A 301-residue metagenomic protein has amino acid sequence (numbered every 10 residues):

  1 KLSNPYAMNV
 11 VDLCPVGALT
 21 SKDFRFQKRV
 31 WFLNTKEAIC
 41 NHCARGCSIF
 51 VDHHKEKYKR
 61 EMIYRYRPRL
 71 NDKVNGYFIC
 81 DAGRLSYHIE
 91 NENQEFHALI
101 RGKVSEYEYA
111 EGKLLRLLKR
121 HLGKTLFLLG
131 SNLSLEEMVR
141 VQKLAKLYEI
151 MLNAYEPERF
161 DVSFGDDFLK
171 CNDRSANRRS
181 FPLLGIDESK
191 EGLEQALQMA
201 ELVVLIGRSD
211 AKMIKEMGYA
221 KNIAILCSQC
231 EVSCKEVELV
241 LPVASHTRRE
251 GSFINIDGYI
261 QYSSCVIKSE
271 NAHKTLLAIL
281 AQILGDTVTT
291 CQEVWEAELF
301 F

Functional and structural regions predicted by a protein language model:
K1-K190, M199-A200, G285-D286: N-terminal export/assembly segments and adjacent metallocofactor-ligating motifs of anaerobic energy-metabolism
L144, Y148-E149, N153-F301: Non-catalytic alpha/beta scaffold blocks inside enzyme catalytic domains
